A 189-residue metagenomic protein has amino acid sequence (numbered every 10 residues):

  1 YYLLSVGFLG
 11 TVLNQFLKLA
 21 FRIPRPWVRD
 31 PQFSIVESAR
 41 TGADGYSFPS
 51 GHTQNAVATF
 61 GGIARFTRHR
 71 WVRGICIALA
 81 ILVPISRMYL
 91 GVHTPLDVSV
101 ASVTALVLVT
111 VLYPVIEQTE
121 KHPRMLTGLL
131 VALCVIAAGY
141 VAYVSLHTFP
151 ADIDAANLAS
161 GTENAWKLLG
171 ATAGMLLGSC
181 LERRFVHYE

Functional and structural regions predicted by a protein language model:
Y1-V12: Interfacial segments of alpha-helical transmembrane regions
T11, W27-L176, C180-E189: Membrane-embedded catalytic cores of phosphoryl/pyrophosphoryl-handling enzymes
Q15-R29: Transmembrane alpha-helix boundary signature
